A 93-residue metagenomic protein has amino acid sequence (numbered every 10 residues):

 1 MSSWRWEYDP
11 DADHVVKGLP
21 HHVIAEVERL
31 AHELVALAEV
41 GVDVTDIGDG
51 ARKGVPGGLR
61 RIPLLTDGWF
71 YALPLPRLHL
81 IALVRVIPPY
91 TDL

Functional and structural regions predicted by a protein language model:
M1-G68, P74-L93: Basic, Lys/Arg-enriched alpha-helical interface segments
